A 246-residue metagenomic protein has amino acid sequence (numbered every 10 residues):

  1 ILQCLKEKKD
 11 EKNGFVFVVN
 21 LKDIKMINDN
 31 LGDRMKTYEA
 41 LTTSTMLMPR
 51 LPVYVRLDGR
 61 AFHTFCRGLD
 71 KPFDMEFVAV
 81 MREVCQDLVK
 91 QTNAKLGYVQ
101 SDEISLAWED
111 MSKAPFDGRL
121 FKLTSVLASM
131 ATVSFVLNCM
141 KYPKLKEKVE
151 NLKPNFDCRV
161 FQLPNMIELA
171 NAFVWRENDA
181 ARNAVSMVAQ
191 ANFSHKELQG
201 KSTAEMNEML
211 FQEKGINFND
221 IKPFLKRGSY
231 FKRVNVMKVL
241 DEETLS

Functional and structural regions predicted by a protein language model:
C4, K8, F17-S246: Regulatory and interdomain segments flanking nucleotide-handling catalytic cores in signaling/defense enzymes
